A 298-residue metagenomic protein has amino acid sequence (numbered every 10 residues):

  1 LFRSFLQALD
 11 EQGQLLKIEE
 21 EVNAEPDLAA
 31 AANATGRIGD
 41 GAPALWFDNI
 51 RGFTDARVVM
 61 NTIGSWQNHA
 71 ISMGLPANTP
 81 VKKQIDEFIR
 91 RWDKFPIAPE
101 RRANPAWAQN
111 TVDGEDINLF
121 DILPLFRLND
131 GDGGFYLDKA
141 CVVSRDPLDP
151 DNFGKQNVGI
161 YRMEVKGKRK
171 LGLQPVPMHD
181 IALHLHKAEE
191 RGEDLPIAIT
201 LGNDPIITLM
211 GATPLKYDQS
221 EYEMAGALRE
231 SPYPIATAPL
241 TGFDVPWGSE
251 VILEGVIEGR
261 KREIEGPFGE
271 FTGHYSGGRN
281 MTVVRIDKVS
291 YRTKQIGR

Functional and structural regions predicted by a protein language model:
F2-V283, D287-R298: Extended, highly charged
